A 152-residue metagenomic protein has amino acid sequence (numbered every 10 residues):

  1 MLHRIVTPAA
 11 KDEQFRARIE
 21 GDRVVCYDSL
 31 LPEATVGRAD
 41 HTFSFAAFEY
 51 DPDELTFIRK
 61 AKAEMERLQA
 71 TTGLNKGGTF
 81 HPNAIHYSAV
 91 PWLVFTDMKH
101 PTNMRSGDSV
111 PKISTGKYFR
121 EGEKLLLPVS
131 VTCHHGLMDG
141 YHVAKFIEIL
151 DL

Functional and structural regions predicted by a protein language model:
M1-E33: Hydrophobic "lid/gating" helix adjacent to the active-site nucleophile that controls access to an acyl-thioester pocket
P8-D12, L68, G136: Short alpha-helical functional segments enriched in proximate histidine and acidic residues
V25, D40-T42, M138, D151: Non-catalytic regulatory/linker segments of enzymes
P32-G37, T115-F119: Short beta-strand elements
V36-M98: Helical lid/core segments from catalytic subdomains that handle acyl or acyl-like groups
Q69, L150-L152: A common structural junction motif
W92, T96-M138, V143-I149: Intrinsically disordered, low-complexity linker/assembly segments
